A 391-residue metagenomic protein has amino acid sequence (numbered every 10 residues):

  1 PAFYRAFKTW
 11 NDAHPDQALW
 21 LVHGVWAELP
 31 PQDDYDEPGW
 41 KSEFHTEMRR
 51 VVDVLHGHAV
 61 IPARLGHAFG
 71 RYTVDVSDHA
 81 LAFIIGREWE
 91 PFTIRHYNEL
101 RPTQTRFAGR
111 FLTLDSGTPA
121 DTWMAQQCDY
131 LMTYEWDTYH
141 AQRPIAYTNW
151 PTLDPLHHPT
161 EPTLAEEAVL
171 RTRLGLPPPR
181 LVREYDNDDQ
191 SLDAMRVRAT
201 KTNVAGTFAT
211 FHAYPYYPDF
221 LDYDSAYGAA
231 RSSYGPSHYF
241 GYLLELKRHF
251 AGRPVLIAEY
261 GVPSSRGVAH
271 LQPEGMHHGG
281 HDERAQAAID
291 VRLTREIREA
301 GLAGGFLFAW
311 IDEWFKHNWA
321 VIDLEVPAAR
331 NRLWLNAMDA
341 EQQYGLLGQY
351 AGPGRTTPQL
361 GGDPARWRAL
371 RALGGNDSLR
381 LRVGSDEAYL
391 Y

Functional and structural regions predicted by a protein language model:
P1, L19-V25, L81-I85, I145-Y147 (+3 more regions): Hydrophobic faces of well-ordered beta-strands that scaffold small-molecule active sites in alpha/beta enzyme cores
P1-H56, Q127-Y139, R143, S225 (+1 more regions): Aromatic-lined substrate-binding rim segments of carbohydrate-active enzymes
Y4-L19, Y72-S77, R198-V204, L246-A251: Acidic (Asp/Glu)-rich catalytic clusters
V22-P38, R50-T118, Y139-L153: Active-site groove signature of glycoside hydrolases
T46-R49, I94-T122, D222-Y234, V268-H281: A solvent-exposed, charged loop/short amphipathic helix patch at secondary-structure junctions
R171-P273: Glycoside hydrolase catalytic-domain groove-lining segments
G267-G275, A285, E296-R371: Aromatic-rich peripheral "rim/lid" segments of glycoside hydrolase catalytic domains that contact and position glycan
A372-Y391: Surface-exposed, glycine/proline- and aromatic-rich loop segments on solvent-exposed faces across compartments
